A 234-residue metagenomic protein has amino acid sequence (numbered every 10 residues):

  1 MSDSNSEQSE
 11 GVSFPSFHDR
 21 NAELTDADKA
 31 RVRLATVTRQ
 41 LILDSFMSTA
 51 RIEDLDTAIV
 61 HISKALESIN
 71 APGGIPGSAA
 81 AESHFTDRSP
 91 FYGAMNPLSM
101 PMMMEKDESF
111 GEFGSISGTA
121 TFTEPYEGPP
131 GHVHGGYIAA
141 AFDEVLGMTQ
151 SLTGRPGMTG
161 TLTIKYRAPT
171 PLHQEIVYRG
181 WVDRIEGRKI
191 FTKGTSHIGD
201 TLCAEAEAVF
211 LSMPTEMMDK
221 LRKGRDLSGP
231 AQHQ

Functional and structural regions predicted by a protein language model:
S2-P76, E82, T170-L172, D183-Q234: HotDog/MaoC-like acyl-thioester-processing domains
D3-N5, G11-A22, E144-V177: Hydrophobic beta-strand-centered segment that forms part of the acyl-chain substrate-binding groove
I52-E127: Long amphipathic N-terminal alpha/beta scaffold segment
M103, T163-K165, R179-W181, T195 (+1 more regions): Residues located in well-ordered beta-strands
K106-E108, A168, V182-R184: Short, low-complexity Ser/Thr-rich regulatory SLiMs
F113-S117, T161, E175-V177, F191 (+1 more regions): Intrinsic-disorder/low-complexity, polar/charged segments enriched in Ser/Thr/Lys/Arg/Asp/Glu/Gln
S117-A141, G147-S151: A conserved, well-ordered hydrophobic junction motif at loop->secondary-structure transitions
